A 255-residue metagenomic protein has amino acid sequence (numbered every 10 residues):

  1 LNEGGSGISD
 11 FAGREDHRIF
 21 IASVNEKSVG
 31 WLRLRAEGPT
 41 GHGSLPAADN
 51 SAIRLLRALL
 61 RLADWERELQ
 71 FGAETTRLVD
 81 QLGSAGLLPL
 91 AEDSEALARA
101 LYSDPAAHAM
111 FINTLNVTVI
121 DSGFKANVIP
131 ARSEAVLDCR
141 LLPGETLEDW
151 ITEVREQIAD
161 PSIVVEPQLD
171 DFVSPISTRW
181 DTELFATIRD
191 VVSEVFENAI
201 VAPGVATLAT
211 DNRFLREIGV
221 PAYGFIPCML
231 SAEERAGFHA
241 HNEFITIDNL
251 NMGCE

Functional and structural regions predicted by a protein language model:
G5-G253: Metal-dependent amide/peptide-bond hydrolase catalytic core, centered on the "pita-bread" metallohydrolase fold
